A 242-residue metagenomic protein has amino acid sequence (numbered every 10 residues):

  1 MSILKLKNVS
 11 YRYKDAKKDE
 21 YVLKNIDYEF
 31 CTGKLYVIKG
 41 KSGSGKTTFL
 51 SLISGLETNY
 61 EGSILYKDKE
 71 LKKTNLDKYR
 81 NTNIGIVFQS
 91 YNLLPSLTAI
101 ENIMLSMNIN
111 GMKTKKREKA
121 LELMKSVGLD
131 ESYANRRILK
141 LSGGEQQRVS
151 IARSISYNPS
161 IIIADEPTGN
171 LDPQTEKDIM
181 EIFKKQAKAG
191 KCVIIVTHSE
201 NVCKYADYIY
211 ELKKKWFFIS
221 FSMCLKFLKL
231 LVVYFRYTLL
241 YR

Functional and structural regions predicted by a protein language model:
S54: Helix-to-loop junction immediately C-terminal to a conserved catalytic motif
G62-K72: Conserved ABC transporter NBD signature motif
L71-G85, K188: ABC ATPase NBD coupling module
K115-S132: Conserved ABC ATPase "signature" region
R137-L141, E145: Conserved ABC ATPase signature
N158: Conserved catalytic motifs of ABC-family nucleotide-binding domains
I162-D165: Catalytic Walker B motif of ABC-type/P-loop ATPase nucleotide-binding domains
